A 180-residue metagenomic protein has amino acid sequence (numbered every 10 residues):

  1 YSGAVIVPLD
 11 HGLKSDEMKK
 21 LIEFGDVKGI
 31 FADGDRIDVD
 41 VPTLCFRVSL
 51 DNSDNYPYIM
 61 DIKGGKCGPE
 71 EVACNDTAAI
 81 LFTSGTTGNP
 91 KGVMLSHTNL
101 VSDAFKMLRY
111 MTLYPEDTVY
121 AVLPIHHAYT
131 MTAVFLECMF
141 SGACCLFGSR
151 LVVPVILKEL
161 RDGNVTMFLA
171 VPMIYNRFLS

Functional and structural regions predicted by a protein language model:
Y1-V7, H11-S15, E23-G29, D117-T118 (+2 more regions): A short helix-loop-beta submotif of the ANL/AMP-binding
D16, K28, Y56-I59, N75 (+3 more regions): Structural detector for helix-capping/boundary residues
K19, P69, P154-L157: Short hydrophobic/charged patches on amphipathic alpha-helices used for structural packing and interfaces
I30, T77, T83-T86, V119 (+2 more regions): Conserved S/T- and glycine-rich ATP-binding loop of Class I adenylate-forming
D35-C74, S180: ANL superfamily adenylate-forming
S49, G64-F82, N89, T112-T118: Conserved pre-ATP/AMP-binding loop-to-beta segment of ANL
A78-S102: Conserved AMP-binding A3 loop
V101-T118, I125-S180: Conserved AMP-binding/adenylation subdomain of ANL enzymes
